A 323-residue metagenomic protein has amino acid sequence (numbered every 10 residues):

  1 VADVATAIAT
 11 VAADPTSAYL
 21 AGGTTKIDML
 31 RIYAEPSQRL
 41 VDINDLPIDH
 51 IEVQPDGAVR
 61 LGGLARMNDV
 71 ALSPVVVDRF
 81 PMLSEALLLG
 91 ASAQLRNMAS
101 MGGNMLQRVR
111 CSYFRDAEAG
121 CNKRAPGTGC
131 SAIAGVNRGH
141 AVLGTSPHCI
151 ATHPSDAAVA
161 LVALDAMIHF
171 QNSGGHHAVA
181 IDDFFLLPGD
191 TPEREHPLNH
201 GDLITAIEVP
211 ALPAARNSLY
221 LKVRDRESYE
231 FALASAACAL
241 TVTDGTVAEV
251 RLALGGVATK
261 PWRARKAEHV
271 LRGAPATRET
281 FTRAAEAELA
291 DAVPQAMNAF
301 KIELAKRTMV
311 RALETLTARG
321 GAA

Functional and structural regions predicted by a protein language model:
V1-A323: C-terminal structural segment of proteins
